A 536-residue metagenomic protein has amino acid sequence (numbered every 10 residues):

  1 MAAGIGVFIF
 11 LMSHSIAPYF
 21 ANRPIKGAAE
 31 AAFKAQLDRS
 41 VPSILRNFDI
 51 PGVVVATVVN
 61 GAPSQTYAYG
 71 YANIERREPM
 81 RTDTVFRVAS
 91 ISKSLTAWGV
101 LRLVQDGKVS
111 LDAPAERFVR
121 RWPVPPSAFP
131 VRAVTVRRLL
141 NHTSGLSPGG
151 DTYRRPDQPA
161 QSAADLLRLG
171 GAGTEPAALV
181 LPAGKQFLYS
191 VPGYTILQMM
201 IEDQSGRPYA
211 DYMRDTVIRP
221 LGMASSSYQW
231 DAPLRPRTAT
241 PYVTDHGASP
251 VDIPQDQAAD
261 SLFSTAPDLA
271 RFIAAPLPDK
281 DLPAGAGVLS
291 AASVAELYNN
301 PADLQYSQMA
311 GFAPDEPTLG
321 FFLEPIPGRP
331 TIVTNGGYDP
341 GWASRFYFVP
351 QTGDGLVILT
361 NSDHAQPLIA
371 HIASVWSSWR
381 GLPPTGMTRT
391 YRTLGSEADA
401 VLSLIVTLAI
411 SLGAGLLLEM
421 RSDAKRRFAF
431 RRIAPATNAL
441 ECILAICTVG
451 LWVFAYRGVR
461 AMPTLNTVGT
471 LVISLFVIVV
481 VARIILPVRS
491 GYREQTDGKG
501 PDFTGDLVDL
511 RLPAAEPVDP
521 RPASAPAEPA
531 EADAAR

Functional and structural regions predicted by a protein language model:
G4-V59, P63, R207, I253-E516: Catalytic loop of the DD-peptidase/beta-lactamase superfamily, centered on the K-T-G motif and neighboring
A29, N47-G52, R76-R138, V180-P192 (+4 more regions): Short active-site loop at a secondary-structure junction that contains or immediately precedes the catalytic residue(s)
A32, Q36-S43, L95, G99 (+11 more regions): Extracytoplasmic/secreted proteins, especially bacterial periplasmic and envelope-associated proteins
L45-P79, L111, R155-D165, F321: A short, well-structured edge-of-sheet supersecondary motif
N73, A128-P340: Short, surface-exposed loop or secondary-structure junction motifs that flank catalytic or metal-binding residues
L510-R536: Long, low-complexity, intrinsically disordered segments
